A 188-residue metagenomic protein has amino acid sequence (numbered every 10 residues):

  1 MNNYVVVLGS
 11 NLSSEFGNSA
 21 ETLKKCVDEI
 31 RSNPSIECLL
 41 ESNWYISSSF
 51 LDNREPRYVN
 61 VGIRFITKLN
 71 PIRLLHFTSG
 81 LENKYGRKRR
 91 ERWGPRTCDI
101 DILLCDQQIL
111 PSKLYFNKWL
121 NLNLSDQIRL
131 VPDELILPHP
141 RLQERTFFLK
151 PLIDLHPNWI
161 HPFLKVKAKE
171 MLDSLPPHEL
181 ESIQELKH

Functional and structural regions predicted by a protein language model:
M1-I36, E41-I46: N-terminal beta1-alpha1 ligand-phosphate binding loop
S10, I63-L69, L104-Q107: Short beta-strand-to-loop capping motifs
S14, L69-I72: A generic structural signal for alpha-helix starts
I30-P34, L81-G86: A common structural junction motif
L39-T67: Short, charge-patterned binding micro-sites
F50-R57, I72-H76, E82-H188: Flexible, gly/pro- and Lys/Arg-enriched active-site loops
